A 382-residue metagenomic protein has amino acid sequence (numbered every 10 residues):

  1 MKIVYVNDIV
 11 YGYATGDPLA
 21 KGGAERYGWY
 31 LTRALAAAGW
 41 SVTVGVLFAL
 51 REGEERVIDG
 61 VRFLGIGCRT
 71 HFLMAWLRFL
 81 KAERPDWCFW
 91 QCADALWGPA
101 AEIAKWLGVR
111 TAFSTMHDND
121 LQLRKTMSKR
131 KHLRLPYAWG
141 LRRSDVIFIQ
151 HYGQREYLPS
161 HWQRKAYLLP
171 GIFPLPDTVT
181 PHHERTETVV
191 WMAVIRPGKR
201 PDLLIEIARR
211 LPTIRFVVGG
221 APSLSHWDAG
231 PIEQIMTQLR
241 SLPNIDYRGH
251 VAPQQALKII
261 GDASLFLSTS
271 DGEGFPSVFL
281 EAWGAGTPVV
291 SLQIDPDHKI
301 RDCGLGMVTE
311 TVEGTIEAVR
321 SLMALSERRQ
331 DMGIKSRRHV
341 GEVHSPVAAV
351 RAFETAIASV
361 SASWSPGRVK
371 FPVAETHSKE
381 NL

Functional and structural regions predicted by a protein language model:
V4, P181-K199, I205-L211, V217-G219: Conserved donor-binding/catalytic core segment of Leloir-type glycosyltransferases
A93, D271: Aromatic "clamp/platform" in nucleotide-sugar-dependent glycosyltransferases that forms part of the donor/acceptor
W106, R130-I147: Membrane-proximal helix-turn-helix segments that form the acceptor-binding/catalytic region of lipid-linked
Q154-F173: Helix-loop-beta element that forms the nucleotide-linked donor phosphate-binding surface in glycosyltransferases
G230-V251: Nucleotide-activated donor-binding/catalytic signature segment of Leloir-type glycosyltransferases, i.e., the conserved
P288-S291: Short hydrophobic beta-strand element within catalytic cores of glycosyltransferases and related nucleotide-activated
H298-R320: Change "using UDP/GDP/dTDP sugars" to "using nucleotide sugars
S321, R328-V343, A349-T355: A short, well-ordered alpha-helix in the C-terminal region of glycosyltransferases
